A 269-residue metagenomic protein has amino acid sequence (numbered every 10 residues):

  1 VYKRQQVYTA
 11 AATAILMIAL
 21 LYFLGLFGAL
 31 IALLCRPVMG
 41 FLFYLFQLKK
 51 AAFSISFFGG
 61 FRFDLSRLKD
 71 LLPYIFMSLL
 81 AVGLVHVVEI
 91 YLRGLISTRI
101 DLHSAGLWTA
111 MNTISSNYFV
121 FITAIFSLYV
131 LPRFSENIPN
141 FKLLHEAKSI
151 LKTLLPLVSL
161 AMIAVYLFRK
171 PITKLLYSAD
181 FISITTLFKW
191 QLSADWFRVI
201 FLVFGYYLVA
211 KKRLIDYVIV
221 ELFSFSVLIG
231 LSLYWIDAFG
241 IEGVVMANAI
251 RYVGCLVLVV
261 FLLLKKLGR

Functional and structural regions predicted by a protein language model:
K3-Q5, S193-V220: Membrane-interface junctions at transmembrane-helix termini in multi-pass inner-membrane proteins
R4, L33, Y44-E89, N137-H145 (+1 more regions): Interhelical loop/hinge segments that connect adjacent transmembrane helices in multipass membrane
R4-A52, F223-V227, I241-K265: Hydrophobic alpha-helical transmembrane segments
A29, S66-S78, L95-S116, I182-T185 (+1 more regions): Interfacial/gating helices of multi-pass transporter permease domains
S54, M111, S115-N140, Y207-A210: Helix-loop junctions and terminal segments of transmembrane helices in multi-pass membrane transport/translocation
D70-V82, H86, I90, G94 (+6 more regions): Residue-level signature of transmembrane alpha-helical cores of multipass secondary-active transporters and flippases
L72, T109, K142-P156, A164-F168 (+1 more regions): Interfacial transmembrane-helix starts/ends
L102-H103, K148, L167-W196, E242: Interfacial segments at transmembrane-helix termini and the short loops linking adjacent helices
